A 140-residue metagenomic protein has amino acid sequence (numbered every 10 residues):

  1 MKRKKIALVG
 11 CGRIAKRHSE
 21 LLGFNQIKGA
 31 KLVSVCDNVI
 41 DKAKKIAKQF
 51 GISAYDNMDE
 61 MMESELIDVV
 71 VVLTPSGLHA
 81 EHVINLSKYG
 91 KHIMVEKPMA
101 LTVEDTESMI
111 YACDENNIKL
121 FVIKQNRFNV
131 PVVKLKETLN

Functional and structural regions predicted by a protein language model:
M1-F50: N-terminal Rossmann-like dinucleotide-binding module
K5, K31-L32, L66-V69, K91-H92 (+1 more regions): Structural signature of beta-strand start/N-cap positions in the alpha/beta core of ABC transporter nucleotide-binding
R13, D41-K42, G77-L78, L101 (+1 more regions): Short alpha-helical
K16, G29, I40, Y55-M58 (+2 more regions): Structural motif corresponding to alpha-helix initiation and N-cap regions
H18, F50-A112: Beta-loop-alpha module in the N-terminal Rossmann-like domain of NAD(P)-dependent dehydrogenases, especially those
N25-G29, Y89, D114-I118: Short helix-capping segments at alpha-helix termini
A100-N140: A contiguous active-site-proximal alpha/beta segment in oxidoreductase catalytic domains
